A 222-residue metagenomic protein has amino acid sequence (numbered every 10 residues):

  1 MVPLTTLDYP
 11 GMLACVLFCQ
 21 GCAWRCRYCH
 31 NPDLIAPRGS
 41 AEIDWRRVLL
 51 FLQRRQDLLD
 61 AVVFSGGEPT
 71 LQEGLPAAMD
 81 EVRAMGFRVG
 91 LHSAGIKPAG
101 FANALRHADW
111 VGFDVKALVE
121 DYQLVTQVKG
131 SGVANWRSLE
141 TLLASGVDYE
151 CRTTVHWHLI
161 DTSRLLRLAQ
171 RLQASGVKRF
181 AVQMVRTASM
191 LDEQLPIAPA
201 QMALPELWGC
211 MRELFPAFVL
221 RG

Functional and structural regions predicted by a protein language model:
L7-I43: Canonical Radical SAM [4Fe-4S] cluster-binding loop centered on the CxxxCxxC motif and its immediate flanking residues
F18, S65, A181: Conserved Rossmann-like nucleotide-binding pocket used by diverse enzymes that bind dinucleotide cofactors
L34-S40, A61-E68: Glycine-rich phosphate-binding "P-loop"
A41-E42, V128-G132, I197-L204: Flexible, glycine- and charge-enriched loops at secondary-structure boundaries
R46: Short catalytic helix/loop segments, enriched in acidic residues and glycine and frequently bearing histidine
L49-A61, T70-P196: Conserved AdoMet/S-adenosylmethionine-binding subsite of the radical SAM
S189-G222: Short acidic, glycine/proline-enriched helix-loop-strand junctions
